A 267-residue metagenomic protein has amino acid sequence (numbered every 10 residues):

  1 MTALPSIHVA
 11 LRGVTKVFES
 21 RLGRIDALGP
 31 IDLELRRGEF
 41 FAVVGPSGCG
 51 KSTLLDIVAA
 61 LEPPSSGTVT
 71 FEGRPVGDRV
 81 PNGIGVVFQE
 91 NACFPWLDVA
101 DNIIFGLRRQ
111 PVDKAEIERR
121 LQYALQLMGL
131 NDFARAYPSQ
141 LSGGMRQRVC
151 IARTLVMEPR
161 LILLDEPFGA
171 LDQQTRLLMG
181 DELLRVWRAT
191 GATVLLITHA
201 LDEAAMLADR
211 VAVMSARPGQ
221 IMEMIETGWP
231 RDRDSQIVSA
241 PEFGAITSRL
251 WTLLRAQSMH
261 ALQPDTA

Functional and structural regions predicted by a protein language model:
L4-H8, V17-P30: A short, flexible loop at the N-terminus of ABC-type nucleotide-binding domains that lies
V44-P46: The feature captures the beta-strand-to-loop junction immediately N-terminal to the Walker
A59: Helix-to-loop junction immediately C-terminal to a conserved catalytic motif
G67-D78: Conserved ABC transporter NBD signature motif
L97-F105: Short coil-to-helix segment of the ABC ATPase nucleotide-binding domain corresponding to the Q-loop/switch region
A115-F133, R185: Conserved ABC ATPase "signature" region
A136-S139, M157: Conserved signature/switch motifs of ABC ATPase nucleotide-binding domains
I151: Hydrophobic anchor residue at the start of the ABC signature
